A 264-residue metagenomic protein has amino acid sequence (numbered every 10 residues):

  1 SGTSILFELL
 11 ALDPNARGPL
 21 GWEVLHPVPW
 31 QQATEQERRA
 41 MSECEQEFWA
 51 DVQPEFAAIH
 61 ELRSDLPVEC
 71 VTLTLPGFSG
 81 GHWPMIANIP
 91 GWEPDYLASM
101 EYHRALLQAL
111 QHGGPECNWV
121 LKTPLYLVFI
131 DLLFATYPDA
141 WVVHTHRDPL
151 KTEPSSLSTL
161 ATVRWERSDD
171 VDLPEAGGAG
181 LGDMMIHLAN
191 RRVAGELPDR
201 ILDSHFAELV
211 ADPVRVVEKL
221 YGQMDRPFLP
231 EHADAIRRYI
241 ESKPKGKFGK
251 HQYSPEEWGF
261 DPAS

Functional and structural regions predicted by a protein language model:
G2-P14: Glycine-rich phosphate-binding P-loop
L12-W22: Post-Walker A helix-loop "phosphate-sensing" segment adjacent to the P-loop in P-loop NTPases
E23-W119: PAPS-dependent sulfation machinery
A87-M100, L107-G114, S156-S264: PAPS-dependent sulfotransferases, especially Golgi type II membrane carbohydrate sulfotransferases
A105-Q108, K122, I130, L220: Ligand-binding pocket scaffold of soluble enzyme catalytic domains
V120-P124, F206: Short His-Asn-centered micro-motif
K122, L133-S158: Conserved phosphate-donor/acceptor-positioning beta-strand/loop module used by diverse small-molecule
Y126-D131, L150-E153, V210-P213: Flexible loop/turn segments at secondary-structure boundaries
